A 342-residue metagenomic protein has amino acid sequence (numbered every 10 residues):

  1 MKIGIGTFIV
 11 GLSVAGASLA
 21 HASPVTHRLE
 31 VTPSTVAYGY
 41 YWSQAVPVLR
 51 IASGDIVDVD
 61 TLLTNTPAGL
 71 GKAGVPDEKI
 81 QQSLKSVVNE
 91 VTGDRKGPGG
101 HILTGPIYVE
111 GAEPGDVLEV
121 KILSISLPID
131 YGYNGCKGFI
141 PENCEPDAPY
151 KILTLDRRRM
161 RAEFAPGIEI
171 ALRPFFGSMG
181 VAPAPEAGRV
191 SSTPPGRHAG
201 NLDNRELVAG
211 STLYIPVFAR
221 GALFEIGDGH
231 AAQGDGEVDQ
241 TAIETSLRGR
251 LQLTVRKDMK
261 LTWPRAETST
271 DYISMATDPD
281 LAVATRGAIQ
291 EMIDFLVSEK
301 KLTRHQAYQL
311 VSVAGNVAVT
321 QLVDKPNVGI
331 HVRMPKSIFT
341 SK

Functional and structural regions predicted by a protein language model:
G6-A17: Bacterial N-terminal signal peptides
S23-A37, E78-G100, M179-T193: Short, basic/aromatic beta-hairpin or loop at an interaction surface
P24-T26, E30-V36, Q44-D58, L63 (+8 more regions): Alpha/propeptide regions of enzymes that mature by internal proteolysis
T35-R50, A68-L70, H101, T193-R197 (+1 more regions): Conserved beta-alpha junction segments in alpha/beta enzyme cores
T64-D77, I125-G135, G221-A231, T320-V323: Short, Lys/Arg- and Gly-enriched loop/turn segments at beta-strand edges
P98-I102, Y108, L123-L207: Intrinsically disordered, low-complexity linker/loop segments enriched in Gly/Pro and charged/polar residues
L172-A282: Conserved mixed alpha/beta catalytic, RNA-binding, or beta-rich assembly cores of soluble enzyme, regulatory
K325-K342: Long, compositionally biased
